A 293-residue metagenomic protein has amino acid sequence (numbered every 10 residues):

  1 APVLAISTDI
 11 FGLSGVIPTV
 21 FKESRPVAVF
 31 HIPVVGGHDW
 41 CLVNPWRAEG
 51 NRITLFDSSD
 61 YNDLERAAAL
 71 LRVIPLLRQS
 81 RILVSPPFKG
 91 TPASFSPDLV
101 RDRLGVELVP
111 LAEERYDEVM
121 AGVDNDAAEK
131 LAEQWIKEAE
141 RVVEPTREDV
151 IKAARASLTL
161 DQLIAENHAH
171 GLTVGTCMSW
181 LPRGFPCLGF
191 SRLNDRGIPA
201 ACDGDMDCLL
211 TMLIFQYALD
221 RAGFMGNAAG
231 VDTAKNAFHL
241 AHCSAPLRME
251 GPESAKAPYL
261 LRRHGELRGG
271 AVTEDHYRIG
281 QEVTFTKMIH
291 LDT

Functional and structural regions predicted by a protein language model:
A1-R78, P87-T91, S96, N236-A241: Cofactor- and metal-binding active-site motifs of prokaryotic enzymes that mediate redox/radical or nucleophilic
P2-V3, P26-V27, R52, R81 (+3 more regions): Beta-sheet entry/capping signal
T8-D9, V29, L99-R103, K152-T293: Anaerobic metallocofactor- and corrinoid-dependent redox/one-carbon enzyme cores, especially those from methanogenesis
I17-V20, H38-P45, D63-A67, K89-T91 (+4 more regions): Low-complexity, flexible helical/coil segments
V34, F56-S59, F88, P145-E148 (+2 more regions): Catalytic cores of large soluble enzymes that bind and process phosphate-bearing ligands
N44-G50, A69-P75, G122-K130, T211-D220 (+1 more regions): Noncatalytic linker/hinge segments flanking ATPase motor cores
F56-S58, S85, L111-E114, G226-A228: Conserved beta-strand termini and adjacent loop/short-helix elements that scaffold enzyme active sites in alpha/beta
L71-F185: A charged, amphipathic alpha-helical module
